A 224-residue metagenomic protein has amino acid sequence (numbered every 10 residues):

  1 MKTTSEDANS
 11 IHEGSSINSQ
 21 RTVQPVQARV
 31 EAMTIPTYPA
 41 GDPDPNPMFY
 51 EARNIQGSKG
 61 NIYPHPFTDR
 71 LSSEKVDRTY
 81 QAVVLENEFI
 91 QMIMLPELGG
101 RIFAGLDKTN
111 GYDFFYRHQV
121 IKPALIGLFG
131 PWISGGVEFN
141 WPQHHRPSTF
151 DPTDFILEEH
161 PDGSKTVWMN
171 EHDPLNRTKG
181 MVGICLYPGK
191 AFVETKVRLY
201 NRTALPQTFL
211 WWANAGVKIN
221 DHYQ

Functional and structural regions predicted by a protein language model:
T3, M48-D77, A82-E86, S134-F192: Extended, loop-rich substrate-binding clefts of extracytoplasmic carbohydrate-active enzymes
N9-H65, A82-E86, I90-P152: Acidic-aromatic substrate-binding/catalytic surfaces of carbohydrate-active enzymes
S10-S19, P142, T153-E159, W168-N170 (+1 more regions): Intrinsically disordered, low-complexity boundary segments flanking structured domains
S72-E74, E86, M92-N110, M169-N220: Acidic, contiguous internal or C-terminal segments within carbohydrate-active enzymes that form a structured patch used
L125, S134, P161, A204-L205: Intrinsically disordered, low-complexity regions enriched in Ser/Pro/Gly/Gln/His and often acidic
L128, V137, S164, Q207-T208: Acidic, low-complexity intrinsically disordered regions
